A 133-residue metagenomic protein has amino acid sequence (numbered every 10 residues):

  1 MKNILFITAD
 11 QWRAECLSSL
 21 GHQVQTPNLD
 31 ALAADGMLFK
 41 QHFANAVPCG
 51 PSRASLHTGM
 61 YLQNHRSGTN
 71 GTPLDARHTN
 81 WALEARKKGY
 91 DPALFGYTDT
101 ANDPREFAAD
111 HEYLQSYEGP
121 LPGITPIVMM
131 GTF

Functional and structural regions predicted by a protein language model:
M1-F133: Formylglycine-dependent sulfatase
